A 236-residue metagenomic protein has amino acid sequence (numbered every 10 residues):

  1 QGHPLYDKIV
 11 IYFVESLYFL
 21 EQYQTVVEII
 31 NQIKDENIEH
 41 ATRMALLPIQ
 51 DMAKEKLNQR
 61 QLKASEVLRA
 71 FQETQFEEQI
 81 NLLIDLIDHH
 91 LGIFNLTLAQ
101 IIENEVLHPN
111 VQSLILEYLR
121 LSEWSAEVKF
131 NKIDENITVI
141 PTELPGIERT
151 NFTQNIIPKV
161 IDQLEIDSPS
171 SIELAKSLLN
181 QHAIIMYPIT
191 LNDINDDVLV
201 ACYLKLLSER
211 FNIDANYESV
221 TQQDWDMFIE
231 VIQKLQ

Functional and structural regions predicted by a protein language model:
Q1, I29-N31, L86, L98-A99: Inward-facing hydrophobic residues that define packing positions of alpha-helical scaffold repeats
P4-L5, E78, V111: Structural signature of alpha-solenoid helical repeat junctions
S16, A53, I84-D85: Residue-level signature for tetratricopeptide repeat
V27, Q61-R69, L91-E103, S125-N131: Amphipathic alpha-helical scaffolding segments comprising HEAT/armadillo-like alpha-solenoid repeats
I133-Q236: Charged, low-complexity intrinsically disordered regulatory/assembly segments
